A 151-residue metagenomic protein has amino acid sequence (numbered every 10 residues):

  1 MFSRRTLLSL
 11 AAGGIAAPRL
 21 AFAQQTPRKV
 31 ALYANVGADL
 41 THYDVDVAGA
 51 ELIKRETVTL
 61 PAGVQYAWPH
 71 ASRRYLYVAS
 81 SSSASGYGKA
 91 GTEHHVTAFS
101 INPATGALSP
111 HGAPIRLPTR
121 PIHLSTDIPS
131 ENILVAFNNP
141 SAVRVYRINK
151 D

Functional and structural regions predicted by a protein language model:
M1-I15: N-terminal secretory signal peptides and thylakoid transit peptides that target proteins across membranes
L7-L8, T26-D151: Feature marking well-ordered beta-strand scaffolds used for ligand recognition
A21-A23: Boundary at the C-terminal end of the N-terminal hydrophobic targeting segment
